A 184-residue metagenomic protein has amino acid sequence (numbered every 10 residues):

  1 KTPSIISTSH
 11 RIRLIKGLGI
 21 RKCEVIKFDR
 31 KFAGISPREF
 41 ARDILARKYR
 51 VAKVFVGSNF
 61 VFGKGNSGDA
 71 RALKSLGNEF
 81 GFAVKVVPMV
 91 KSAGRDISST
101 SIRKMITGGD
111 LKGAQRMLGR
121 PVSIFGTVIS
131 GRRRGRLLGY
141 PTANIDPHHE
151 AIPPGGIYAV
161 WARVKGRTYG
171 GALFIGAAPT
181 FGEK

Functional and structural regions predicted by a protein language model:
K1-Y49: Core alpha/beta nucleotide-donor-binding catalytic domains of modification enzymes
P3-S7, R42-A46, L73-S75, R103-I106 (+3 more regions): Short, low-complexity, polar/charged sequence segments that are solvent-exposed and flexible
I6-I12, K16-C23, R120-P153: Short N-terminal signal/transit or membrane-insertion segments and the immediately adjacent low-complexity/disordered
T8-L14, R47-A52, E79-G81, G109-K112 (+2 more regions): Glycine-rich loops and low-complexity Gly/Arg-rich segments that provide flexible linkers or classic glycine-based
K27, S58, I175-A177: Short secondary-structure boundary segments
F28, M89, P147: Active-site donor-binding loop signature of nucleotide-sugar glycosyltransferases
G34-P141: Classical nucleotidyltransferase
G131-K184: Phosphate/ribose-recognition catalytic cores of enzymes acting on nucleotide-derived substrates
